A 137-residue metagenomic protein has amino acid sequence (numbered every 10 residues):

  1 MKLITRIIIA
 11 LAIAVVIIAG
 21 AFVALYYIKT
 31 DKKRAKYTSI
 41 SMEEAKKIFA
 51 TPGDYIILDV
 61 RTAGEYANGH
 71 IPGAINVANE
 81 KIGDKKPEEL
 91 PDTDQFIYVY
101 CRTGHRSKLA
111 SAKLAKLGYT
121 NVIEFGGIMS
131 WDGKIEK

Functional and structural regions predicted by a protein language model:
K2-E43, I48, Y55, G64-F96 (+1 more regions): Rhodanese-like catalytic fold shared by cysteine-dependent sulfurtransferases and DSP/PTP-type phosphatases
